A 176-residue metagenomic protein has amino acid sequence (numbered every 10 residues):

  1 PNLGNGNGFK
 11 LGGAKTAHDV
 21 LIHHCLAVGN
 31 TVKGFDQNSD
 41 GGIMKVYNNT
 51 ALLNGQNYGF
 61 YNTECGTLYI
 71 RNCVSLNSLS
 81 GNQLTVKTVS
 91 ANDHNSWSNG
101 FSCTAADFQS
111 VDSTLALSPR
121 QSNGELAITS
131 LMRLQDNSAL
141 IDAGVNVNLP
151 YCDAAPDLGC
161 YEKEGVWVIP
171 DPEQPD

Functional and structural regions predicted by a protein language model:
P1-G13: Acidic/polar low-complexity surface segments
G8, G42-K45, L158-Y161: Charge-dense, low-complexity polyampholytic segments
K15-H18, V145: Beta-strand/loop edge motif enriched in small/polar residues
A17-I22, G55, G165-P175: Short, charged low-complexity intrinsically disordered segments located at boundaries of structured domains
L21-L131: Predominantly extracellular beta-rich ligand-binding scaffolds that present long acidic/polar faces for carbohydrate
T50, P175-D176: Extracellular cell-wall/glycan-interacting regions and their flexible linkers
G100-Q174: C-terminal accessory segments
